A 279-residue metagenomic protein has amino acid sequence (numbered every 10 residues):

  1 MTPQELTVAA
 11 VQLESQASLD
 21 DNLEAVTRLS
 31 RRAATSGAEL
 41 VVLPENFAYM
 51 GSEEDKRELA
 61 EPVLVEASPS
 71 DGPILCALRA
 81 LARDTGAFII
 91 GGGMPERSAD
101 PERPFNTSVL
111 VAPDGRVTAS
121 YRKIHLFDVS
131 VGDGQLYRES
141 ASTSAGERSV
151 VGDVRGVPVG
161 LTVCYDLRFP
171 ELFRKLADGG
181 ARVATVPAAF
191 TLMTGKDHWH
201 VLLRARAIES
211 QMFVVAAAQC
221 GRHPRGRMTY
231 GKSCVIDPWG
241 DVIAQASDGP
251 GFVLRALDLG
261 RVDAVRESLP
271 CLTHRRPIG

Functional and structural regions predicted by a protein language model:
M1-L40, T185: N-terminal active-site segment of His-dependent metallophosphoesterases
M1-V8, V151-G160, V183: Beta-strand-turn-beta hairpins that frame and shape the catalytic cleft of phosphate-ester-processing enzymes
Q12-E14, P44, R122, A218: Residue-level recognition of beta-strand->loop/alpha-helix junctions
L19, T27-D114, S120-R122, T191-R206: Cys-nucleophile CN-hydrolase/nitrilase-fold catalytic domain and related Cys-dependent amidase chemistry that acts on
A67, A80, A99-G179, L192-V201 (+1 more regions): Active-site catalytic loop in hydrolytic enzyme cores
A67-I90, P158, C164-V253: CN hydrolase (nitrilase-like) catalytic-core segments centered on the catalytic cysteine and neighboring Lys/Glu
G91-G93, N106-L110, V150-G152, S233-V235 (+1 more regions): Short beta-strand scaffold segments in enzyme catalytic cores
G260-G279: A short C-terminal boundary segment appended to hydrolase-like catalytic domains
